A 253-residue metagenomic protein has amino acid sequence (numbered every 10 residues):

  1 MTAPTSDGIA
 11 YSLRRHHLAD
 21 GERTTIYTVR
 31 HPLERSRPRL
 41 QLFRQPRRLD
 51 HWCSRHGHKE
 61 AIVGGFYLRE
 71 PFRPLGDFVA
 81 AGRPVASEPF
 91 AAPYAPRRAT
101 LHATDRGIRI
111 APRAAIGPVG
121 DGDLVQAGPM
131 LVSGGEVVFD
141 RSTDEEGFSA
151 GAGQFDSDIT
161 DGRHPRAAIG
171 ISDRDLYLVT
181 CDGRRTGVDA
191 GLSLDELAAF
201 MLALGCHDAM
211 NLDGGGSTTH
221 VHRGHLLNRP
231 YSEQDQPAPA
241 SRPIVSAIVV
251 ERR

Functional and structural regions predicted by a protein language model:
M1-I110: Zymogen propeptides
I26-R30, T100, M130, A168 (+1 more regions): Conserved hydrophobic/aromatic beta-strand scaffold that supports enzyme active sites
P32-L33, H102-P112, G134-G135, I171-D175 (+2 more regions): Short acidic-glycine loop/turn motifs at beta-strand connectors
L42-R47, A115-P118, C181-T186: Short, solvent-exposed aromatic-acidic interface loops
L49-H51, P118-D123, A150-G151, G187-S193: A short, polar/proline- and glycine-enriched secondary-structure boundary/capping micro-motif
P71-R97, G153-I171, D175-H207, L212 (+1 more regions): Conserved, well-ordered active-site substructure
G117-P118, V138, E146, R184-T186 (+1 more regions): Short, catalytically relevant binding-site loops at active-site mouths
G122-V125, P129-S157: Short, conserved active-site entrance elements at the starts or edges of catalytic domains
